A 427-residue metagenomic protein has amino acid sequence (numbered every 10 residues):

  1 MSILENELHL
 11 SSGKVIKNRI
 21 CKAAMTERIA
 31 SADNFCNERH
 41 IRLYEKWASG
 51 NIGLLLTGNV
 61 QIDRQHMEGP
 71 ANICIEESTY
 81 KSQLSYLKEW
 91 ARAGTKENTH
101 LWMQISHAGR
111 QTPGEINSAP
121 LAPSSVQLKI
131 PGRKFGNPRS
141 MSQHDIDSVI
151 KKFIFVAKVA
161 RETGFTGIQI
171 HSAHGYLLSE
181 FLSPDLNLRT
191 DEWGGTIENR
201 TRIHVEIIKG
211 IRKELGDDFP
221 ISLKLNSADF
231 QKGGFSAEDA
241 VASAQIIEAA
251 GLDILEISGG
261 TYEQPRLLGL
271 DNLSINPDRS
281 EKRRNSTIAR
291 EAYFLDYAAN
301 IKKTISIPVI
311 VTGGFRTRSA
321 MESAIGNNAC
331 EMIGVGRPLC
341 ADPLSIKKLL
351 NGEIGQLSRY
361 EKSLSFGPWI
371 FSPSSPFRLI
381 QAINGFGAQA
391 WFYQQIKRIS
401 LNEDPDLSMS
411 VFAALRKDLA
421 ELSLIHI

Functional and structural regions predicted by a protein language model:
M1-I425: Flavin-dependent oxidoreductase catalytic cores
